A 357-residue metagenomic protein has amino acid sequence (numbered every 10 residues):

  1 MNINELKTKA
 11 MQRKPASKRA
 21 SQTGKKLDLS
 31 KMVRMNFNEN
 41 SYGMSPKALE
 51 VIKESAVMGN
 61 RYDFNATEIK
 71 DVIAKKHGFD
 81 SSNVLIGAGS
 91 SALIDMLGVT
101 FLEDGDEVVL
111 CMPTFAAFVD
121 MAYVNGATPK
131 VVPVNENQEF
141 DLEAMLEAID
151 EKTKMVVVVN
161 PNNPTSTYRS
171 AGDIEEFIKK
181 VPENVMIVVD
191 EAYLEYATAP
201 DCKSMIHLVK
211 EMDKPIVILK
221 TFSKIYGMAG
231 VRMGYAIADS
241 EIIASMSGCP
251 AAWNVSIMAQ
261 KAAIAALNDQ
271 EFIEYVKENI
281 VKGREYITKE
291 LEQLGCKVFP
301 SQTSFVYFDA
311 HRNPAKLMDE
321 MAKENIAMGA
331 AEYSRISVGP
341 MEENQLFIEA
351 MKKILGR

Functional and structural regions predicted by a protein language model:
M1-N60: N-terminal "arm"/small-domain region of PLP-dependent enzymes with the aminotransferase-like
S45, P215-E292, K297-F299: PLP-dependent aminotransferase class I/II
A66-E107, N125: Phosphate-binding glycine-rich loop
T100-V158: PLP-dependent aminotransferase-like
L142-E151, P164-I187, E191-S223: Active-site pre-lysine segment of PLP-dependent enzymes
I280-V281, E290-E324, V338: Conserved PLP-binding catalytic core of the aspartate aminotransferase-like
E320-K323, A327, A331-R357: PLP-dependent enzyme catalytic core of the Aspartate aminotransferase-like
